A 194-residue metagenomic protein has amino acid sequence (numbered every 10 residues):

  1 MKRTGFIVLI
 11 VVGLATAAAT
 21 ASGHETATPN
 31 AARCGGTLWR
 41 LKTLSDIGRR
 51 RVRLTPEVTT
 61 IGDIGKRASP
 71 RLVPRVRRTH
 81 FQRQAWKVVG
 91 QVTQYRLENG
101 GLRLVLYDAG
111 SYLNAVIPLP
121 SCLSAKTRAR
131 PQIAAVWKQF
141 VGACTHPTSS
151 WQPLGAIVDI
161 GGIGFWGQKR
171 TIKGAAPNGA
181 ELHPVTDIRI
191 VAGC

Functional and structural regions predicted by a protein language model:
M1-I7: Bacterial N-terminal signal peptides that target proteins for export
I7-T16: Bacterial N-terminal signal peptides
A15-A27: C-terminal region of N-terminal signal peptides and the immediate post-cleavage residues of exported proteins
H24-C194: OB-fold and OB-like single-stranded nucleic-acid-recognition modules and their adjacent interaction interfaces
